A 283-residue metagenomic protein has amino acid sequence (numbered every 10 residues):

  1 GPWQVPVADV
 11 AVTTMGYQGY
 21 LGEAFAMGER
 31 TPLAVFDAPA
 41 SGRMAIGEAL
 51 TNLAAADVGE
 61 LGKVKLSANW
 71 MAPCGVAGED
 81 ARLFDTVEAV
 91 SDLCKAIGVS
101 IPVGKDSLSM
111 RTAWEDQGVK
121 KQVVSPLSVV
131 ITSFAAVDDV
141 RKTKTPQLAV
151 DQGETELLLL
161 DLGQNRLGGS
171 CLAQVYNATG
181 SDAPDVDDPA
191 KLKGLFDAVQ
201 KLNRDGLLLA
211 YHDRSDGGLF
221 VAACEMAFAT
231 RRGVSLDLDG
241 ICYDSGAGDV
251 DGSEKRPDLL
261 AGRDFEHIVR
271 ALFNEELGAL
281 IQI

Functional and structural regions predicted by a protein language model:
G1-I283: Glycine/proline-enriched, intrinsically flexible loops and inter-domain linkers
